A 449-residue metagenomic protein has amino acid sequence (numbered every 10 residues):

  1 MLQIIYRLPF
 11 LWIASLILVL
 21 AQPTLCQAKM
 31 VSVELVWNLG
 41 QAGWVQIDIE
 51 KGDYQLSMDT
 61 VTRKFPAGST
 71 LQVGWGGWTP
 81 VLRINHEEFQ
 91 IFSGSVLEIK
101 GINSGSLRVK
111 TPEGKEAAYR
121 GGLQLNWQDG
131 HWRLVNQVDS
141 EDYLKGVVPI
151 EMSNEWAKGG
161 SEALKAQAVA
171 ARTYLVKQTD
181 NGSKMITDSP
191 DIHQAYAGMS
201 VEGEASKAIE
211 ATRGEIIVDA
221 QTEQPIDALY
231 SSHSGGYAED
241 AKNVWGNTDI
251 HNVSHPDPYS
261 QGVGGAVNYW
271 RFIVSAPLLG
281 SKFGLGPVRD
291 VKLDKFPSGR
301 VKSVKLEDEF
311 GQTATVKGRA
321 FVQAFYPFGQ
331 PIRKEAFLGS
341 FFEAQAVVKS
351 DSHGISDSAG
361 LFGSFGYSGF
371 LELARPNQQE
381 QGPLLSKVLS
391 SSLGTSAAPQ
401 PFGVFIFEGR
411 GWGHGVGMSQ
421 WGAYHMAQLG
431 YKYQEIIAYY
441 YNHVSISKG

Functional and structural regions predicted by a protein language model:
L2-G449: Conserved, single-site charged/polar hotspot
